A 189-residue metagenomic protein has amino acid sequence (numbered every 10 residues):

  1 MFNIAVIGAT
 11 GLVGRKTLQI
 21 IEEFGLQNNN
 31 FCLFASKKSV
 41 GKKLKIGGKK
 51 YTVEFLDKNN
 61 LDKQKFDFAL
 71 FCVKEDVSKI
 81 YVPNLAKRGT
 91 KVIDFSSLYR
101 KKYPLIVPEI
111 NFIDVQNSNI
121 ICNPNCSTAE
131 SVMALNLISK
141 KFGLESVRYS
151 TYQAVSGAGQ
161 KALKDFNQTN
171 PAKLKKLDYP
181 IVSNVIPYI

Functional and structural regions predicted by a protein language model:
M1-I181: N-terminal Rossmann-like NAD(P) cofactor-binding subdomain of oxidoreductases, focused on the glycine-rich
I181-I189: Oxyanion-binding "anion nests"
